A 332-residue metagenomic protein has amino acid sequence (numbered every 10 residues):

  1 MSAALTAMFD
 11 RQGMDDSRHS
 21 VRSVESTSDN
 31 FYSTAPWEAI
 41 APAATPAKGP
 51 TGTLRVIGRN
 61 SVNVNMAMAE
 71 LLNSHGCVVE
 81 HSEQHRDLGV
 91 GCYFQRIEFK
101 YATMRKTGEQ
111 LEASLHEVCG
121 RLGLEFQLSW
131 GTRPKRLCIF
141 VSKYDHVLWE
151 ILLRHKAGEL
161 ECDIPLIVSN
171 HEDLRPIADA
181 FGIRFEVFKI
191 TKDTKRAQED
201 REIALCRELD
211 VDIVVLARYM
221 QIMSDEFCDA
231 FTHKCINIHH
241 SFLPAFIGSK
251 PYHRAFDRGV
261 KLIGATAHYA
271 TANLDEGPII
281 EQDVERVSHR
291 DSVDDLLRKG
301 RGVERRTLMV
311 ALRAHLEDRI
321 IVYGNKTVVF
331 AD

Functional and structural regions predicted by a protein language model:
S2-F9, V21-K135: A conserved regulatory-domain signal marking ACT and ACT-like small-molecule sensing domains and adjacent regulatory
D16-H19: Compositionally biased, low-complexity intrinsically disordered regions
H85-D332: One-carbon transfer enzymes
